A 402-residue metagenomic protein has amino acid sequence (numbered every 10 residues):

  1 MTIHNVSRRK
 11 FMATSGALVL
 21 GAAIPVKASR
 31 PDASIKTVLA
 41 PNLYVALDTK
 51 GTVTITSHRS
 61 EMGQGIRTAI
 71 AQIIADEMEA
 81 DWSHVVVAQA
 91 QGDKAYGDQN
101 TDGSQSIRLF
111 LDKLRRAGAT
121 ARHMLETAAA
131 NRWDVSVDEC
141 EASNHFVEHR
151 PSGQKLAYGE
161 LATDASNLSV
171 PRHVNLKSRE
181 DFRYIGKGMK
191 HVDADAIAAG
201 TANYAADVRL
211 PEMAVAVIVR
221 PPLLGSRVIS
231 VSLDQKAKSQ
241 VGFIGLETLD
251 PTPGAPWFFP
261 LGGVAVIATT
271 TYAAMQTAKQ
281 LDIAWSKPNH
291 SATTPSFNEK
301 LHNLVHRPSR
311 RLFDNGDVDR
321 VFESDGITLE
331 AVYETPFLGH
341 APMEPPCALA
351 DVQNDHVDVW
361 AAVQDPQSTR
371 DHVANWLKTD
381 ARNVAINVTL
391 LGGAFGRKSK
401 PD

Functional and structural regions predicted by a protein language model:
M1-D402: Structural alpha/beta core scaffold segments of enzyme domains
